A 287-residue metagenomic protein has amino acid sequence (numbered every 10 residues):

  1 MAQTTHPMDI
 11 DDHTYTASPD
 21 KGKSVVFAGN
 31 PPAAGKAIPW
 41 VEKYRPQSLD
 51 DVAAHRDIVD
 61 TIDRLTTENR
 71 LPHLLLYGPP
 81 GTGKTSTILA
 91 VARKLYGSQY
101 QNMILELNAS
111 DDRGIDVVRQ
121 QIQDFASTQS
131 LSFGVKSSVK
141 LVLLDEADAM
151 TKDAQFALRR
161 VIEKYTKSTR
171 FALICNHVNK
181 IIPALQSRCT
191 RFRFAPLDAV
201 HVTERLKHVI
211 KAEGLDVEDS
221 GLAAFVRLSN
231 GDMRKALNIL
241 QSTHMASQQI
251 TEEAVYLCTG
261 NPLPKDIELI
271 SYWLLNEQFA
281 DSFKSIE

Functional and structural regions predicted by a protein language model:
M1-S187, R191: P-loop/Walker A NTP-binding region and its immediately flanking N-terminal helices in P-loop NTPase folds
A2, M8-H13, P19-G22, Y256-E287: C-terminal engagement/docking regions of AAA+ P-loop ATPases
A37, P46, V59, I104 (+4 more regions): Residue-level signal for cytosolic alpha-helical hairpin/rod architecture
E42, H55-R56, G81, C175 (+4 more regions): Conserved phosphate/pyrophosphate-binding and hydrolysis machinery centered on Walker-type P-loop NTPases, extending
Q99, K211, G260-P262: Conserved beta/loop motifs at nucleotide-recognition and modification sites
R160-V161, N176-K180, A184, F194-P196 (+3 more regions): Ras-like small GTPase catalytic G-domain
C189, A195-S220, L275: Conserved small helical "lid"/interfacial subdomain of P-loop NTPases
L222-L228, R234-Q248, A254-Y256, L269-Y272 (+1 more regions): C-terminal helical "lid" of AAA+/P-loop NTPase domains
